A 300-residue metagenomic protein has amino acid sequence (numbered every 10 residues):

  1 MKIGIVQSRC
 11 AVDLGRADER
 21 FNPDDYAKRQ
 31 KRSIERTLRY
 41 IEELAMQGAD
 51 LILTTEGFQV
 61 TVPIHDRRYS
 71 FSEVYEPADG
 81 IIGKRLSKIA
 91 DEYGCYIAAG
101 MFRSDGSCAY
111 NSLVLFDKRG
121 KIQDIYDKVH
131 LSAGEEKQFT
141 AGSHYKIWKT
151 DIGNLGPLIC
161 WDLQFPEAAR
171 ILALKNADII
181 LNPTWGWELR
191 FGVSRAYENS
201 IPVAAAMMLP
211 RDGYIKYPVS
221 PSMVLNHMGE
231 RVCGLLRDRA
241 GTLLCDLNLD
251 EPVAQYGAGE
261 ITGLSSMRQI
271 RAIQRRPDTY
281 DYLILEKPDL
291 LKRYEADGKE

Functional and structural regions predicted by a protein language model:
M1-S8, V12-L14, I147-G156, I179: Beta-strand-turn-beta hairpins that frame and shape the catalytic cleft of phosphate-ester-processing enzymes
A11-R32: Acidic/histidine-rich helix-loop elements that form or flank divalent-metal/phosphate-binding sites at the catalytic
A27-R119, W187-L189, V193-I201: Cys-nucleophile CN-hydrolase/nitrilase-fold catalytic domain and related Cys-dependent amidase chemistry that acts on
V60, R67, V114-D117, I125-S132 (+2 more regions): Short beta->alpha transition motifs characteristic of CBS
Y75-Y96, N154, L163-D246: CN hydrolase (nitrilase-like) catalytic-core segments centered on the catalytic cysteine and neighboring Lys/Glu
S104-K175, T184, R190-G192, G257: Active-site catalytic loop in hydrolytic enzyme cores
I147-K149, M208-E300: C-terminal beta-strand edge segments of enzyme domains
